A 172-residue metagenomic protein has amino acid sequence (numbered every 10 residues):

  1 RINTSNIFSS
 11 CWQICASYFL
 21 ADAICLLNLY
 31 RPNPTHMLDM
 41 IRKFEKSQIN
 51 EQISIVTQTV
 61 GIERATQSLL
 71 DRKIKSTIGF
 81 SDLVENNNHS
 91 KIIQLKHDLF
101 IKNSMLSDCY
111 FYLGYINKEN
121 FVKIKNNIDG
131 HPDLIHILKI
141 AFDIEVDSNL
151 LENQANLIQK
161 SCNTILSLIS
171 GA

Functional and structural regions predicted by a protein language model:
I2-A172: Conserved nucleotidyltransferase catalytic core and NTase-mimicking acidic/glycine-rich helix/loop elements in nucleic
